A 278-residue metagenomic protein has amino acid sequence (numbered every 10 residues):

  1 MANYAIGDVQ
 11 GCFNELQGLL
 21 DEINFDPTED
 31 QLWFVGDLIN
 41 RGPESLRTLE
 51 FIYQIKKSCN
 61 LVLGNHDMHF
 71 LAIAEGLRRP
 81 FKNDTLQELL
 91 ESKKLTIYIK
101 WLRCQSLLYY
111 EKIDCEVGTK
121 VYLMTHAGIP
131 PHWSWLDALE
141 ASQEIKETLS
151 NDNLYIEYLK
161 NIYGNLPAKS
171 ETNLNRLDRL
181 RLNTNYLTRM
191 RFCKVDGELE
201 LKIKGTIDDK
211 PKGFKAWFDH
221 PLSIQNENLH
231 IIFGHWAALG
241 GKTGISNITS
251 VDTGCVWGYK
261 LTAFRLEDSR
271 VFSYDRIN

Functional and structural regions predicted by a protein language model:
M1-I55, M68: N-terminal active-site segment of His-dependent metallophosphoesterases
A2-A5, D21, E44, I55 (+8 more regions): Hydrophobic N-terminal alpha-helices or hydrophobic patches in metabolic proteins across all domains of life
N3-Q10, Y122-G128, S250-V251: Active-site-proximal beta-strand elements of phosphoester/diester hydrolases
A5, F34, L61-V62, L123 (+2 more regions): Residue-level marker for buried hydrophobic side chains located in beta-strands that build the well-ordered beta-sheet
D8, D37, I52, G64-N65 (+5 more regions): Divalent metal-coordination and catalytic microenvironments
G11-N14, N40-G42, H66-I73, H132 (+2 more regions): Active-site environment of divalent metal-dependent phosphoester hydrolases
L46-L49, Q54-R176: Active-site neighborhood of divalent metal-dependent phosphoester bond hydrolases
L139-N278: Acidic, His/Gly-rich catalytic cores of divalent-metal-dependent hydrolytic chemistry
